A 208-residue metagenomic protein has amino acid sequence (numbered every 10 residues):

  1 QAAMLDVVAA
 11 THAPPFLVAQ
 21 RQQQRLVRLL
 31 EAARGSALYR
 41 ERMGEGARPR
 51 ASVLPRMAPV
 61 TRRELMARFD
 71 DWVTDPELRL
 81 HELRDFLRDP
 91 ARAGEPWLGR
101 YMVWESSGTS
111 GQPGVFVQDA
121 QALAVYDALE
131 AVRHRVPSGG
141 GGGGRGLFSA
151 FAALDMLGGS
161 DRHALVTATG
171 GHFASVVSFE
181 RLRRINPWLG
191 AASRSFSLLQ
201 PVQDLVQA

Functional and structural regions predicted by a protein language model:
Q1-E105, G111-G158, T169: Nucleotide 5′-phosphate-binding alpha/beta core
A124, R162-A208: AMP-binding/adenylate-forming
